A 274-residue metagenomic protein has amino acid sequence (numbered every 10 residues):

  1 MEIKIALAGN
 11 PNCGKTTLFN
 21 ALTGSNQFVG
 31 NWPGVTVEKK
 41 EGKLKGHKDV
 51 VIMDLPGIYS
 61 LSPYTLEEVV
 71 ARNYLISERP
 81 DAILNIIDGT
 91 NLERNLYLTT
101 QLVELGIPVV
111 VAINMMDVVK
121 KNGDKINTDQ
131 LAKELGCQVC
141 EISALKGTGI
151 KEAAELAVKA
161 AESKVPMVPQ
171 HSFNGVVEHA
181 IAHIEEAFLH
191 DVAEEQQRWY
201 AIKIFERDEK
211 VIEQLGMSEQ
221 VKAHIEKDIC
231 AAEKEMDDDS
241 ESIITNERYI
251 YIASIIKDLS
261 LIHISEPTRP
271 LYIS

Functional and structural regions predicted by a protein language model:
M1-G57: Conserved G1/Walker A P-loop phosphate-binding module
G24, G57-S60, G89-L92, V118 (+1 more regions): Residues immediately C-terminal
D54, N114, S143: Active-site glycine-centered loops adjacent to acidic/histidine catalytic or metal-binding residues that shape
L61-L66: Short glycine-rich substrate-engagement loop in P-loop NTPases that contacts/grips substrate
R72-Q138: Conserved C-terminal guanine-recognition region of P-loop GTPase G domains, centered on the G4
V110, K120-I262: Alpha-helical transmembrane helix bundles of large polytopic membrane transport and channel proteins
I262-I273: Single conserved hydrophobic/aromatic residue that forms the stacking wall/gate of nucleotide- or nucleobase-binding
